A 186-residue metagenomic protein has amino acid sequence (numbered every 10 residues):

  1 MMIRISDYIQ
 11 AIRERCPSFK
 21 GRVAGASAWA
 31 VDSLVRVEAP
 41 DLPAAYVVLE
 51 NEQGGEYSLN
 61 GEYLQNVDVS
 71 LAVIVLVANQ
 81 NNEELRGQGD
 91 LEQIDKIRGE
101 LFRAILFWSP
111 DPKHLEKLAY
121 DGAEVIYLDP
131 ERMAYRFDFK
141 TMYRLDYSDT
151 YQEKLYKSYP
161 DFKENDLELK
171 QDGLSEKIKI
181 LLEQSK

Functional and structural regions predicted by a protein language model:
M1-A30, E52-K186: Charged, amphipathic alpha-helical segments and their flanking helix caps
A26-P40: Strand-helix-loop interaction patch of compact alpha/beta domains
A39-Q53: A short, hydrophobic beta-strand-centered structural micro-motif
